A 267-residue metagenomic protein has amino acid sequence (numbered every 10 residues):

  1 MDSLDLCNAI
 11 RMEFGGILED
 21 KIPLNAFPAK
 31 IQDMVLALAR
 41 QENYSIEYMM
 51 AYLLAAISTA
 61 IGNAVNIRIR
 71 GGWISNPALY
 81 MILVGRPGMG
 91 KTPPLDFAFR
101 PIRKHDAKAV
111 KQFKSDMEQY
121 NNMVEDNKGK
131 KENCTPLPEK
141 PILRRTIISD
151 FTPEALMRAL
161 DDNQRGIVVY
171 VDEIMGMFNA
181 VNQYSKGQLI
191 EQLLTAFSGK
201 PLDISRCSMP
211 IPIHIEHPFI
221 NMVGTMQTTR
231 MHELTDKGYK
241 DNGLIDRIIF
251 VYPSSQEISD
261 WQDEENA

Functional and structural regions predicted by a protein language model:
M1-A267: Phosphate-handling catalytic cores of nucleic-acid transaction enzymes
